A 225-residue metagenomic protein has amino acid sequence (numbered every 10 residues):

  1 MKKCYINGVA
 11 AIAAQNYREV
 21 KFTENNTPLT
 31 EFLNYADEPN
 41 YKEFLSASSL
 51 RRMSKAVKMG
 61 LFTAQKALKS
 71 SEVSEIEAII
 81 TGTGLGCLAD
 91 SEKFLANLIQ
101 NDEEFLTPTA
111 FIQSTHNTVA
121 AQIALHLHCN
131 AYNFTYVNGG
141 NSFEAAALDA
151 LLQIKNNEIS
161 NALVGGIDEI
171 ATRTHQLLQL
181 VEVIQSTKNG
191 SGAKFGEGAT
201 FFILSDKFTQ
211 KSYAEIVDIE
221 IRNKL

Functional and structural regions predicted by a protein language model:
M1-F134, N138, E144, L152-N156 (+1 more regions): Conserved "HGTGT" condensation-loop signature of ketosynthase/thiolase-family condensing enzymes that catalyze
D149: Internal active-site segments that recognize and position negatively charged phosphoryl groups and nucleotide moieties
